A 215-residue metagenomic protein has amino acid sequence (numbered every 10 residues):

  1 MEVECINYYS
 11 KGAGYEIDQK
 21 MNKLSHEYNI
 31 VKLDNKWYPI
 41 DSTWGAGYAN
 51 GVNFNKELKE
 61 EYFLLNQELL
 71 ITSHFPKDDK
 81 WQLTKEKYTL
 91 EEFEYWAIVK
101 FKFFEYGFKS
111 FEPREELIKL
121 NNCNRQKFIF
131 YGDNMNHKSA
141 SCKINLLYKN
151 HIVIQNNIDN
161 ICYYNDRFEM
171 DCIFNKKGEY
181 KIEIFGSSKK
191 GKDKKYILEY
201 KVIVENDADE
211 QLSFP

Functional and structural regions predicted by a protein language model:
M1-L64: Hydrophobic/aromatic-rich core segments of domains that either
Y15, M21-N22, A49-P215: Alpha-helical and coiled-coil interaction segments, frequently adjacent to or embedded within charge-biased
